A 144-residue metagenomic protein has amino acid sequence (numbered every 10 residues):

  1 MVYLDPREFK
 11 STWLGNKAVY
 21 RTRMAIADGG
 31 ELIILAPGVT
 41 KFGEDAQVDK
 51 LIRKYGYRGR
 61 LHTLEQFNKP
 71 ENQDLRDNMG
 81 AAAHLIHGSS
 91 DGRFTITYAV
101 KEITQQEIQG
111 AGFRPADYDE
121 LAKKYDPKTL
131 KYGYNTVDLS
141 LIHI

Functional and structural regions predicted by a protein language model:
M1-Y3, I33: Structural motif
E8-Q105: C-terminal catalytic subdomain
A99-S140: Long, Lys/Arg- and hydrophobic-enriched amphipathic alpha-helices
I142-I144: Conserved small/polar residues in nucleotide/adenosyl-binding loops
